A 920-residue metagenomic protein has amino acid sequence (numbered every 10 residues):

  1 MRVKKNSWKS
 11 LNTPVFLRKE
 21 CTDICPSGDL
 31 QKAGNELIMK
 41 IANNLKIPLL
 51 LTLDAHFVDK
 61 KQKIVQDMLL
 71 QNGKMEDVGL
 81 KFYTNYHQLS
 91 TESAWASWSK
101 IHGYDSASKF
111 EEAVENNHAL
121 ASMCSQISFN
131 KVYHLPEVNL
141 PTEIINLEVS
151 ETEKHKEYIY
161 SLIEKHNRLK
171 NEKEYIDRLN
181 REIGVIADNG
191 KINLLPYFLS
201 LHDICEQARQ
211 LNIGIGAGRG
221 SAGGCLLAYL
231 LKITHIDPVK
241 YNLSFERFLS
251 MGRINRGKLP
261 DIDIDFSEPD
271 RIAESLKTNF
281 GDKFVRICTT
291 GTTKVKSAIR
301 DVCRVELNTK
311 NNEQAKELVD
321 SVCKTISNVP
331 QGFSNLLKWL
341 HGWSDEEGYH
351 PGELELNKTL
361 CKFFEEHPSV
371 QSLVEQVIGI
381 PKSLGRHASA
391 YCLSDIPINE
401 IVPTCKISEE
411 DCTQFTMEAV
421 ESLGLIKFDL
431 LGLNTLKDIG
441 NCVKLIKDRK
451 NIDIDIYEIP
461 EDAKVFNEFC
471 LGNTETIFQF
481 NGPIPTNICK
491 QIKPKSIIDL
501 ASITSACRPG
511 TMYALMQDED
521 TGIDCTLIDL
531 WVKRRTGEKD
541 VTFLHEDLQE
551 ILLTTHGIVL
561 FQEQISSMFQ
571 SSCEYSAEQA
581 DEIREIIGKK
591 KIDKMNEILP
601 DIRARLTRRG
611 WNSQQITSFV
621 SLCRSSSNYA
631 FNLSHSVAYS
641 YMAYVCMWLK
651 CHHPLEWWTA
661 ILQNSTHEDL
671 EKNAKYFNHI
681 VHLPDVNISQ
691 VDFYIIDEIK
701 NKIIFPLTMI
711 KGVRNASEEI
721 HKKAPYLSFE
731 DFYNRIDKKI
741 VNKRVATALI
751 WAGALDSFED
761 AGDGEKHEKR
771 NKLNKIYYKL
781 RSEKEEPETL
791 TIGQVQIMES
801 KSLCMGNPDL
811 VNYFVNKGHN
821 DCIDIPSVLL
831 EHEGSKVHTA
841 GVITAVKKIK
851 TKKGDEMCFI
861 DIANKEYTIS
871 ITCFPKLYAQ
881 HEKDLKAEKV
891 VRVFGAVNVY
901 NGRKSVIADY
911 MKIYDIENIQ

Functional and structural regions predicted by a protein language model:
M1-K60, F110, S161, L169-S200: Domain-core and long-helix interface of multi-subunit machines
S7-K19, G103, D345-G352, L356 (+1 more regions): Flexible coil/linker segments and helix-coil junctions enriched in charged and small residues
L30-G34, K109-E112, E268, E366 (+1 more regions): Soluble or luminal CAZymes and related metallo-dependent hydrolases
N35-M39, V114-A121, A273: Generic structural signal for well-ordered alpha-helices, preferentially at hydrophobic/aromatic core positions
A42, A121, A208: Hydrophobic pocket-lining residues that define ligand/cofactor binding sites across diverse proteins
T52, F57, M68-Q71, E76-D77 (+1 more regions): Noncatalytic, beta-rich nucleic-acid-contacting surfaces in large DNA/RNA-processing enzymes
V65-E153: Active-site or pore-adjacent capping/gating segments
